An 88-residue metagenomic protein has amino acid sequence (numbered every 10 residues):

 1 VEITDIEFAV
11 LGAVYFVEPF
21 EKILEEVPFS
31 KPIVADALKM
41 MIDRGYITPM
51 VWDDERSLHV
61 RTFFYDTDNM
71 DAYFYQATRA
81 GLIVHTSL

Functional and structural regions predicted by a protein language model:
V1-G12: Short alpha-helical segments that sit at the start of domains
E2-I3, F29, A77: Alpha-helical hairpin
I3, P49-F63: Short cationic/low-complexity microdomains
V14-V17, H85: Generic structural signal for hydrophobic core residues of well-folded globular domains
V17-V27: Short acidic, hydrophobic short linear motifs in intrinsically disordered regions
P28-R44, T48-E55, A72: Short amphipathic alpha-helical interaction segments
L58-L88: Short, amphipathic alpha-helical interaction segments positioned at domain boundaries
